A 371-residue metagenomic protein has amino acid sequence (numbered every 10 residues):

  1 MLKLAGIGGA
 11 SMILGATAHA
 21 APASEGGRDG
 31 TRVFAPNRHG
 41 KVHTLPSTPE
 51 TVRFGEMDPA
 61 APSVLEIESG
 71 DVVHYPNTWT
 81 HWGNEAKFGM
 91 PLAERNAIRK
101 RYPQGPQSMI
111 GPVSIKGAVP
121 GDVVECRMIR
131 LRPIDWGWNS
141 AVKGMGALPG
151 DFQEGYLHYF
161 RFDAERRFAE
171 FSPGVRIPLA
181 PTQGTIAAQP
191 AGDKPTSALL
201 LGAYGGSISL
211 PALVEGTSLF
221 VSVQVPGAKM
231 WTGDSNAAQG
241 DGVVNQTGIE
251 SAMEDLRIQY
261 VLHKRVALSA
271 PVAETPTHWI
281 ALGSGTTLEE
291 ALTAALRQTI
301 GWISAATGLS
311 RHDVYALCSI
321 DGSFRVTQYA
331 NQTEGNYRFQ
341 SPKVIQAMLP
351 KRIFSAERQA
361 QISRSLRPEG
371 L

Functional and structural regions predicted by a protein language model:
M1-A21: N-terminal export signals
G15-T44: C-terminal segment of N-terminal export signals and the immediately downstream linker at the start of the mature
N37-R101: N-terminal, Lys/Arg-enriched amphipathic/low-complexity engagement segments that precede the first folded domain
T48-D58, Y102-I110, T196-Y204, T299: Short, structured beta-strand/loop micro-motifs enriched in basic residues and often containing a Trp
T80-P91, L131-A141, G227-A237, T327-Y329: Short, Lys/Arg- and Gly-enriched loop/turn segments at beta-strand edges
Q107-S108, R130-V214: Intrinsically disordered, low-complexity linker/loop segments enriched in Gly/Pro and charged/polar residues
P181-Q183, A187-S207, P211-L213, T217-E289 (+2 more regions): Conserved mixed alpha/beta catalytic, RNA-binding, or beta-rich assembly cores of soluble enzyme, regulatory
